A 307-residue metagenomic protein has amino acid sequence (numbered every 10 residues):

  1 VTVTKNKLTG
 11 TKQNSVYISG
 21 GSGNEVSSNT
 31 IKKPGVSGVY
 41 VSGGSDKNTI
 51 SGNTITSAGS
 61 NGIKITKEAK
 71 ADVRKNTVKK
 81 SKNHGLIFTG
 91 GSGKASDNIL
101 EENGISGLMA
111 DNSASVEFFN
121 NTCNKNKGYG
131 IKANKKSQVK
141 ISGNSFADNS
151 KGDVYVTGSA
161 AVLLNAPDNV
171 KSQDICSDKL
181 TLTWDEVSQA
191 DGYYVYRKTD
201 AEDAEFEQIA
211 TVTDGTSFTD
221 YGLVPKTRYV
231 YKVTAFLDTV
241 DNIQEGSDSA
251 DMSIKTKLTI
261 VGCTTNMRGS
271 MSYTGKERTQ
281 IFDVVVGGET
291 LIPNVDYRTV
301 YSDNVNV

Functional and structural regions predicted by a protein language model:
V3, T11, G20-S22, V26 (+12 more regions): Parallel beta-helix/beta-solenoid
N14-G20, S37-G44, N61-K67, H84-G90 (+3 more regions): Glycine-rich beta-solenoid repeat tracts in large extracellular/virion proteins
L163-Q189, P225, V240-K257: Pro/Thr/Ser/Gly-rich low-complexity, intrinsically disordered linker/stalk tracts
Q189-Q208: Extracellular low-complexity, O-glycosylation-prone stalks/linkers
D220-V240: Beta-strand-rich modules
L258-E289: Solvent-exposed, low-complexity, repeat-rich "mucin-like" stalks and linkers
G288-V307: Serine/threonine-rich, repeat-prone extracellular segments and beta-strand-based repeat modules of secreted/surface
